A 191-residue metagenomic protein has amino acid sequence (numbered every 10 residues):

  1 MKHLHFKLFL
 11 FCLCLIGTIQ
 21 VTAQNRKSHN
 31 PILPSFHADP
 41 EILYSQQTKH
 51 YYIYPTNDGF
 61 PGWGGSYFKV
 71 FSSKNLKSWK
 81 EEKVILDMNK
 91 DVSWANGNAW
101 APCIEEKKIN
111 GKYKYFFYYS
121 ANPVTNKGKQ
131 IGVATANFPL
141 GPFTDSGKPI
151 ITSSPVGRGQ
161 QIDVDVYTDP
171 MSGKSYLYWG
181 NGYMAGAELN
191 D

Functional and structural regions predicted by a protein language model:
M1-N25: Bacterial Sec-dependent N-terminal signal peptides
A23-D191: Carbohydrate-active catalytic/glycan-binding domains of CAZyme proteins, especially the secreted or lumenal ectodomains
